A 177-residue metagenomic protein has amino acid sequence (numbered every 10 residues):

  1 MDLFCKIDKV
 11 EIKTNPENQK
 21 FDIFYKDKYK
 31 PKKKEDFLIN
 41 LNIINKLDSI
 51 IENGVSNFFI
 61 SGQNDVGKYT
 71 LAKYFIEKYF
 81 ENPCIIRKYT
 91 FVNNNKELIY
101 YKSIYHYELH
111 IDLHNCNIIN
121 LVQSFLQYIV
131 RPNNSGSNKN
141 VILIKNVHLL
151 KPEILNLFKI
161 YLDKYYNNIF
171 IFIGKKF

Functional and structural regions predicted by a protein language model:
M1-K176: P-loop/Walker A NTP-binding region and its immediately flanking N-terminal helices in P-loop NTPase folds
